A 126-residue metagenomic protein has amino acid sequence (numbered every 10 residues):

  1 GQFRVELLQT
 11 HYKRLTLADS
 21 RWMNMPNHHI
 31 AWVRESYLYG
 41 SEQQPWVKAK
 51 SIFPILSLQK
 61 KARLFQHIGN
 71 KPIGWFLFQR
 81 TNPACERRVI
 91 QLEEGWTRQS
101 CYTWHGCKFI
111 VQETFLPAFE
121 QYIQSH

Functional and structural regions predicted by a protein language model:
G1-H126: Composition-driven recognition of glycine/serine/threonine/acidic- and proline-rich low-complexity segments and repeats
